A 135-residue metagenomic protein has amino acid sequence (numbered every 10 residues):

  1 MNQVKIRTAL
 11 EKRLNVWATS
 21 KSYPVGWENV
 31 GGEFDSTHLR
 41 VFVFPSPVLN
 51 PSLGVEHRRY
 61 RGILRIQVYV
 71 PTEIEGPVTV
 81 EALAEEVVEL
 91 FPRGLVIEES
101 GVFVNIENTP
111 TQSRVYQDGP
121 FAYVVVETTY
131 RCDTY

Functional and structural regions predicted by a protein language model:
M1-E56, G76-V78, A82, E89-L90 (+1 more regions): Small/polar-rich, solvent-exposed N-terminal microdomains that initiate assembly or binding
K21-S22, T37-L39, V88-T134: Acidic-leaning, charged glycine-interspersed low-complexity segments
V30, Q67-Y69, R114: Compositionally biased, intrinsically disordered low-complexity segments enriched in polar/proline residues
F42-S46, R59-I63, Q67, V104-N108: Alpha-helical context
P51-R59, Y116-G119: Short, solvent-exposed beta-strand/turn "edge" segments of beta-rich domains on protein surfaces
R58-I74, A122-D133: Oligomerization/assembly interface segments of phage tail-like spikes and tubes
L64, E86-V88: Hydrophobic alpha-helical segments of small multi-pass membrane proteins
